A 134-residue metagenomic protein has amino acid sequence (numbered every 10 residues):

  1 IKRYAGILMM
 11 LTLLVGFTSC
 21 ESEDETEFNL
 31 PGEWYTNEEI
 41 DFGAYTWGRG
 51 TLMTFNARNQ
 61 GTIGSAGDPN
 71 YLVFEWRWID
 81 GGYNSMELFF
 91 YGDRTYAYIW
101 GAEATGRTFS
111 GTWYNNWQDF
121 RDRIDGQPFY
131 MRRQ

Functional and structural regions predicted by a protein language model:
I1-S19: Sec-dependent bacterial lipoprotein signal peptides
L13-N37, Y130-Q134: Bacterial Sec-dependent N-terminal signal peptides
N29-L52: Post-signal peptide N-terminal segment of mature Sec-exported envelope proteins
G32-W34, A57-G61: A short glycine-rich beta-turn/N-cap micro-motif
E39-W47, Q60-D119: Contiguous, well-ordered beta-strand patches that form the walls/edges of small beta-barrel/beta-sandwich domains
G111-Q134: A charged, solvent-exposed segment within the mature domains of Sec-exported extracytoplasmic proteins
